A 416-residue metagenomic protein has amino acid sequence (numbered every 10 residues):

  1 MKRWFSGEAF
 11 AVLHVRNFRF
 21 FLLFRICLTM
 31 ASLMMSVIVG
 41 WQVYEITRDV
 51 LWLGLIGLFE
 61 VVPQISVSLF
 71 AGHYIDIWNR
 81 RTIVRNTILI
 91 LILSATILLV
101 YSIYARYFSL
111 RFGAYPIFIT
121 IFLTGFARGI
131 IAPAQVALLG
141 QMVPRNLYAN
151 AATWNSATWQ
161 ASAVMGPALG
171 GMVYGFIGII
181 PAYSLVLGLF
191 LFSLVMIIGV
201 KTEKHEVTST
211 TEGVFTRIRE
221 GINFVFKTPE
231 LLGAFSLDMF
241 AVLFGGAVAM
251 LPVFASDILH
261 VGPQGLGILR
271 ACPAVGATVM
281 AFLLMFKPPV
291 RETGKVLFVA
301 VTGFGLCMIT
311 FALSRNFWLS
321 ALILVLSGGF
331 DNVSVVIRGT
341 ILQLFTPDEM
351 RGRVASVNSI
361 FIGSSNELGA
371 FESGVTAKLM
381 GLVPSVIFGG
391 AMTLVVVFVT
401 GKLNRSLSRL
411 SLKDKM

Functional and structural regions predicted by a protein language model:
K2-P63, N223-P273: Helix-loop boundary and gating motifs at the non-cytosolic
L28-T29, E60, G125, N155-W159 (+3 more regions): Structural signature of transmembrane alpha-helices in multi-pass secondary transporters
V39, I130-V143, V333-T346: Intracellular juxtamembrane helix-capping segments at the cytosolic ends of symmetry-related transmembrane helices
G40-I46, L99-F108, M165-L185, D257-L259 (+1 more regions): Transmembrane alpha-helix termini and helix-breaking/packing motifs in multi-pass membrane transporters
Y44, I97-A105, T124, I197 (+3 more regions): MFS-fold secondary transporters
S66-F70, I77, R81-L93, I97 (+7 more regions): C-terminal transmembrane bundle of multi-pass solute transporters/carriers
T120-A161: Cytoplasmic helix-loop-helix junction between adjacent transmembrane helices in 12-TM secondary transporters
A137, Q141, Y183-E212, P288-R291 (+1 more regions): Helix-loop junctions on the cytosolic side of multi-pass membrane transporters, especially the intracellular loop
